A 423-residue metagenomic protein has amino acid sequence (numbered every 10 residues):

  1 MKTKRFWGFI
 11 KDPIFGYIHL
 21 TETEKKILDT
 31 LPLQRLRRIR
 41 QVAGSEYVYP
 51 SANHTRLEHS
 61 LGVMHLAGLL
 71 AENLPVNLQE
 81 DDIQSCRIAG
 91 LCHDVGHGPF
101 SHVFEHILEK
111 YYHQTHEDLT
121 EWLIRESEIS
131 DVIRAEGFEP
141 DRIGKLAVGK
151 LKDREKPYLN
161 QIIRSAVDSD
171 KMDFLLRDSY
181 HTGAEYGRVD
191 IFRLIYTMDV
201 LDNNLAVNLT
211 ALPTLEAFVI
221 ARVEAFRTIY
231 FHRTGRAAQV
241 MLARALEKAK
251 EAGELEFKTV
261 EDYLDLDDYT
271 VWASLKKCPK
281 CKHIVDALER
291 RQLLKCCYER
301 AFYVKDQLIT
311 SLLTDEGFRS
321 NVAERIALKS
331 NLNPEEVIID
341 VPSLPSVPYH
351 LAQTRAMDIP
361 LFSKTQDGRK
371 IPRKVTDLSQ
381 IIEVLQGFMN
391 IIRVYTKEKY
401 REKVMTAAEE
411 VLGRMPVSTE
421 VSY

Functional and structural regions predicted by a protein language model:
M1-S85, V95-Y423: Histidine-centered, transition-metal-coordinating active-site segments
G90-L91: Elongated alpha-helical scaffolds
